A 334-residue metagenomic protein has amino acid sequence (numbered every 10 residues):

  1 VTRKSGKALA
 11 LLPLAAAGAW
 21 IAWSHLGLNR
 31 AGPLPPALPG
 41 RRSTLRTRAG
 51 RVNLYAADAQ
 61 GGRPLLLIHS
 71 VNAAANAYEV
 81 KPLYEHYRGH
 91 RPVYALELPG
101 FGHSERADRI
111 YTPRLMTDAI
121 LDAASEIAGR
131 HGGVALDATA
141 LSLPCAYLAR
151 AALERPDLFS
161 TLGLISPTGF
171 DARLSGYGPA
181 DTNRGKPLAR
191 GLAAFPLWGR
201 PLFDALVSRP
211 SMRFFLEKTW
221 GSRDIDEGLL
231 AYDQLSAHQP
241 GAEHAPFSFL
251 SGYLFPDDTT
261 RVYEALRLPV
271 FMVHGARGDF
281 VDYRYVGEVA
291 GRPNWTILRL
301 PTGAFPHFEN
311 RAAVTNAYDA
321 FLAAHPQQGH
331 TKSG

Functional and structural regions predicted by a protein language model:
T2-G27: Hydrophobic alpha-helical topogenic segments used for membrane insertion/localization
S70-L83, Y283-R284: The serine-hydrolase catalytic nucleophile loop
R88-E105: Conserved alpha/beta-hydrolase
R114-A135: Conserved acidic catalytic loop of the alpha/beta-hydrolase fold
L153, T161-W198: Flexible "cap/lid" loop of the alpha/beta hydrolase fold
P201-Y263: Conserved alpha/beta-hydrolase catalytic His-Asp/Glu region
A265-T302: Conserved loop-alpha-helix segment in the C-terminal half of the alpha/beta-hydrolase fold that carries the catalytic
P293-G334: Catalytic active-site module of serine/aspartate enzymes centered on a nucleophile-bearing elbow/loop
